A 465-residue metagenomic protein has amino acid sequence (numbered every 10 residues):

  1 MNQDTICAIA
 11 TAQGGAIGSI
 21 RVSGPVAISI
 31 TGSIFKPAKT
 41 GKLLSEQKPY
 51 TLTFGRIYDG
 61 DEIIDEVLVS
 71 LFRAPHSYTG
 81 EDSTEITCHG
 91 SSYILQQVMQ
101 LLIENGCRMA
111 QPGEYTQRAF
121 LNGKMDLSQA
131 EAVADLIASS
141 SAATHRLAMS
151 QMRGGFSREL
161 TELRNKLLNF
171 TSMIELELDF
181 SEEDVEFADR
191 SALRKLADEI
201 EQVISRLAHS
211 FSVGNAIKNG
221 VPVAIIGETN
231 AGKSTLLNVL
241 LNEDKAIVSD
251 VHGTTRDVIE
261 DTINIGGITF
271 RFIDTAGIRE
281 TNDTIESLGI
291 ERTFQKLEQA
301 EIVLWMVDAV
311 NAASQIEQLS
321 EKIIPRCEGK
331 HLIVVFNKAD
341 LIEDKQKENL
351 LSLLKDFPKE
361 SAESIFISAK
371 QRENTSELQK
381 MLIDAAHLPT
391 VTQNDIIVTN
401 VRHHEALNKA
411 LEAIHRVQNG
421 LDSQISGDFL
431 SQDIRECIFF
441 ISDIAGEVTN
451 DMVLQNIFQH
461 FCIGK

Functional and structural regions predicted by a protein language model:
M1-R146, S150, G154, R326 (+1 more regions): A glycine-rich (often HGG/GG-containing) alpha/beta subdomain
N2-I9, H145-N264, T281-D283, Q299 (+1 more regions): C-terminal-of-GTPase-core extension/linker across diverse P-loop GTPases
G14, P25-A27, R73-S77, S91-Y93 (+5 more regions): Conserved nucleotide-binding/hydrolysis micro-motifs of P-loop NTPases
R21, L237, D274: Short, acidic/hydrophobic/Gly-rich beta-strand patch recurrent on exposed beta strands that often constitutes part
T53-D65, V69-R73, G253-T281, Q299-I302 (+1 more regions): Switch I (G2) and immediately adjacent beta-strands of P-loop GTPase domains
R108, T269-R271, E363: Conserved beta-strand segments of alpha/beta enzyme cores
S234, F270, F294: Short alpha-helical elements of helix-turn-helix
E286-V310: Inter-motif core of Ras-like GTPase G domains
